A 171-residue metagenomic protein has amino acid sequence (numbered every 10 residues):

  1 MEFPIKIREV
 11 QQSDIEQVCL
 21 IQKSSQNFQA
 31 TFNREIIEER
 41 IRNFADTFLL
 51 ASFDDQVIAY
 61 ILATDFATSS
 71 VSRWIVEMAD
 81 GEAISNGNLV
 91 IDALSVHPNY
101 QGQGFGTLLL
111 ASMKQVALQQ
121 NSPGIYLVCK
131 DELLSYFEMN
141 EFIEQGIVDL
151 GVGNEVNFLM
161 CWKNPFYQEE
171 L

Functional and structural regions predicted by a protein language model:
P4-V18: A short beta-loop-alpha structural element at the N-terminal edge of CoA-dependent acyl/N-acetyltransferase catalytic
N27-D54, L62-D80: Active-site rim helix/loop that mediates acceptor-substrate recognition in acyltransferases
D46-L50, Y60, A93, Y126 (+1 more regions): Short hydrophobic/aromatic beta-strand element in the GNAT-like acyltransferase core that lines or flanks the acyl-donor
Y60-S95, Q101, L150-V156: Conserved acyl-donor/pantetheine-binding loop and adjacent beta-alpha core of acyl/acetyltransferases and related
Y100, G104-S112: Conserved acetyl-CoA pyrophosphate-binding loop and the N-cap/start of the following alpha-helix in GNAT-like
L110, A117-C129: Conserved GNAT acetyl-CoA-binding A-motif
Q119, D131-E155: Conserved active-site alpha-helix within GNAT-family acetyltransferase domains
K130-D131, L150-L171: C-terminal "cap" of GNAT-fold acetyltransferases
